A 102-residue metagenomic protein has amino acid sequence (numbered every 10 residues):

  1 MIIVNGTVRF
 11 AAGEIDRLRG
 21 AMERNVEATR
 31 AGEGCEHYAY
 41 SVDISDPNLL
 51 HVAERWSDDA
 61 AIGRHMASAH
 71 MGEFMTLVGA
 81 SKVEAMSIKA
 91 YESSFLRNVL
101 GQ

Functional and structural regions predicted by a protein language model:
I2-R9, A39-M66: Short, well-ordered beta-strand segments in beta-rich or mixed alpha/beta enzyme and ligand-binding folds
I2-Y40: N-terminal first-folded block
I3-T7, S68-A69, S94-Q102: Short flexible/disordered coil segments
G13, R24, S45-P47, S57 (+2 more regions): Short alpha-helical
I15-R17, A61, R97: Intrinsically disordered, low-complexity acidic/polar segments
E23, V52, L100: Localized chelating/binding microdomains that coordinate divalent metal ions or stabilize phosphate-bearing
R24-E36, R55-K89: An amphipathic, aromatic/His-enriched active-site/gating alpha helix that lines ligand/cofactor pockets
S41-N48, M75-Q102: Glycine-rich beta-strand-turn "strand-cap" elements at beta-sheet edges
